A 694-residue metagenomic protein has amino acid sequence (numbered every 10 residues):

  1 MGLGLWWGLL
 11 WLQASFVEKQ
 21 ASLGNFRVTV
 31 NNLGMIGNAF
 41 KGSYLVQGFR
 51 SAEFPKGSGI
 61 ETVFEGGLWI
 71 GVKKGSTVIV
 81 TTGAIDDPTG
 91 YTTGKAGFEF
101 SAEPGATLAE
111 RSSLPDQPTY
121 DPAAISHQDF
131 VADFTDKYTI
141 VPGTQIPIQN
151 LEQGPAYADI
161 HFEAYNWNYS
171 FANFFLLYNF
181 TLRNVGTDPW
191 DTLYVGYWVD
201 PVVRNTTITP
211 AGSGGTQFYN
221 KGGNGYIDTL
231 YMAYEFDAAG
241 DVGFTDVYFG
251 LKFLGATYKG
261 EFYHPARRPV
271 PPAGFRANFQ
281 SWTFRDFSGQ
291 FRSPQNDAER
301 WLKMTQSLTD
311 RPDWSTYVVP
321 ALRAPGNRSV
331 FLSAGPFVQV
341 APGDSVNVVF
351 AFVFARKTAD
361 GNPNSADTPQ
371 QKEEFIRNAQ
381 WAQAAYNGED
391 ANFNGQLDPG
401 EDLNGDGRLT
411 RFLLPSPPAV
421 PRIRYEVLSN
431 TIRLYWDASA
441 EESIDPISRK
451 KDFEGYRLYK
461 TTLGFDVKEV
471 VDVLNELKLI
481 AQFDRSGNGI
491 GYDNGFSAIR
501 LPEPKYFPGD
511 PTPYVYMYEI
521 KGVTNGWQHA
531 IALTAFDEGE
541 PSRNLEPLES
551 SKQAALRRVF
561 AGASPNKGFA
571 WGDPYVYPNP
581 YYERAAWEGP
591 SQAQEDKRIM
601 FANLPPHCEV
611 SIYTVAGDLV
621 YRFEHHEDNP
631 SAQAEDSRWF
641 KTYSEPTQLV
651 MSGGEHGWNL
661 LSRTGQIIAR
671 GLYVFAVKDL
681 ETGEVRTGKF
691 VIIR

Functional and structural regions predicted by a protein language model:
A14-R424: A long-range scaffold signal marking pre-active-site subdomains of enzyme folds
V195, Y456-L458, C608-S611: Short beta-strand elements bearing conserved aromatic residues within extracellular beta-rich modules
N430-K450, F601: Conserved aromatic anchor
S439, T534-E538, A676-L680: Beta-strand-rich extracellular modules
D452, R457-G526, D628-M651: Recognizes extended acidic, P/S/T-rich segments that occur within or adjacent to Ig-like beta-sandwich modules
I520-S542: Beta-strand-rich modules
F536-G568, V685: Extracellular fibronectin type III
P565-R694: Short loop/turn motifs at secondary-structure boundaries
